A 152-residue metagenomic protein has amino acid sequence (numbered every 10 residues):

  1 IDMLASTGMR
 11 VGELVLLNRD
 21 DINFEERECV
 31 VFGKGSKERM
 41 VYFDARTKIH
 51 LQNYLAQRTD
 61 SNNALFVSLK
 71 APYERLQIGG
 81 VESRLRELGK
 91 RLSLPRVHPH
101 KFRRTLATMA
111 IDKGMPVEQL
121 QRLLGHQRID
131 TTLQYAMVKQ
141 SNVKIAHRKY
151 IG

Functional and structural regions predicted by a protein language model:
D2, S6, R103-Q127: C-terminal catalytic core of tyrosine-transesterase DNA break-rejoin enzymes
T7-G12, L16-H50: Conserved tyrosine-mediated DNA breakage-rejoining catalytic core shared by Y-recombinases
R10, N18-D20, P116, Q127-D130: Short coil/turn motifs that cap or connect alpha-helices
G35, L124, I129-K149: Catalytic-site neighborhood detector that most strongly recognizes the C-terminal catalytic loop/helix of tyrosine
D44-L94: Active-site/catalytic core of tyrosine-dependent DNA strand-transfer enzymes
P99-H100, Y135: Catalytic tyrosine of NAD(P)H-dependent dehydrogenase/reductases that use a Tyr as the general acid/base
